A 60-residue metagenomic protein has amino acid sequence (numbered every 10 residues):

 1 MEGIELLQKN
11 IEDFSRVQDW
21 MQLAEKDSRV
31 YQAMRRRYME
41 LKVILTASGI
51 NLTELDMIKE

Functional and structural regions predicted by a protein language model:
M1-E2: N-terminal hydrophobic targeting signals that begin at the initiator methionine
L6-Q8, D13-E60: Short, charge-rich amphipathic interface segments used for partner binding and complex assembly
